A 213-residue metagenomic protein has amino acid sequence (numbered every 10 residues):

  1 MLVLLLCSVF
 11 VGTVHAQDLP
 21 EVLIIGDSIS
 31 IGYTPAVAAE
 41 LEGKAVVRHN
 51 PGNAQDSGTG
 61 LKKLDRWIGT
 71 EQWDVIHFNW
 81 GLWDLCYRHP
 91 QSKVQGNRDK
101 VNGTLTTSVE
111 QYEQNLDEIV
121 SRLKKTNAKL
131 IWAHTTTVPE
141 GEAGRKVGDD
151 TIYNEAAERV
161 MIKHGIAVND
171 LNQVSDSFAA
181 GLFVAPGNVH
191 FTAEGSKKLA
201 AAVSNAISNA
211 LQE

Functional and structural regions predicted by a protein language model:
M1-V11: Bacterial N-terminal signal peptides
G12-A16: Sec/Tat signal peptide C-region and signal peptidase I cleavage site
D18, G43-K44, T59-E213: Alpha-helical cap/lid subdomain in secreted, periplasmic, or secretory-pathway luminal O-acyl-processing enzymes
P20-T34, W83-L85: Catalytic nucleophile-elbow at a beta strand-turn-alpha helix junction centered on a G-D-S/GDSL motif, marking
G32, G58-T59: Residues that form or flank phosphate/diphosphate-binding pockets in enzymes that use nucleotide phosphates
A36-A45: A short, Lys/Arg-enriched amphipathic alpha-helix followed by its capping loop at the start of a domain
H49-D56: Short beta->alpha junction loops
